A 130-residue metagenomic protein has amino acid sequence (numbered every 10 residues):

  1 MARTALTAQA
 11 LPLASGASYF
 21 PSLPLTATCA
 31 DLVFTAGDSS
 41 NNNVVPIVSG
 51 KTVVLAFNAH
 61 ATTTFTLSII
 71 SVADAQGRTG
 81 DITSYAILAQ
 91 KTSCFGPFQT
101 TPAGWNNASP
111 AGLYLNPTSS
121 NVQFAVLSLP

Functional and structural regions predicted by a protein language model:
M1-S22, S128-P130: Short, intrinsically disordered N-terminal pre-domain segments
L13-T52: Beta-sheet-dominated interaction scaffolds and their linkers
S49, T64, A108-P110: Extracellular Ig-like/FN3 beta-sandwich strand-entry sites
K51, T62-T66, N121: Exposed beta-strand and adjacent loop surfaces of beta-rich binding modules that mediate intermolecular recognition
L55-A61: Asparagine-centered strand-capping/turn motif at beta-strand->loop junctions
A61-R78: Short, surface-exposed beta-strand/strand-loop-strand elements in extracellular ectodomains
Q76-S109: Intrinsically disordered, low-complexity Pro/Gly/Ser/Thr-rich segments with frequent PxxP/GP/PP motifs and embedded
G96-P130: Helix-rich interaction surfaces within compact, conserved domain-sized segments that mediate assembly or partner
